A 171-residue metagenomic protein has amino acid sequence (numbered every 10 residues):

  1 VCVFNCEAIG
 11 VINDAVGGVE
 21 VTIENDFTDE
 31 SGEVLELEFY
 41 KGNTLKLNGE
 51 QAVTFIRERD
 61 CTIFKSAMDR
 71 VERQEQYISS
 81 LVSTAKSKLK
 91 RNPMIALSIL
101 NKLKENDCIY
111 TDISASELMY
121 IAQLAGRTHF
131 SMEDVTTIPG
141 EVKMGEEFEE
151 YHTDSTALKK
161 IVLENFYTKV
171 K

Functional and structural regions predicted by a protein language model:
V1, L89-M94, A115, V170-K171: Short, surface-exposed acidic
V3-F4, E24: Structural motif
C6-G10, D14-V16, G49, V53 (+8 more regions): Extracytoplasmic/secreted envelope proteins and their assembly/folding machinery, especially bacterial periplasmic
E7, F27, E141-K143: Short, solvent-exposed coil/turn elements at secondary-structure transition points
G10-I95: Flexible, polar/acidic helix-loop-strand segments at domain edges
A15-V16, S31-F39, N43, I99-D107 (+3 more regions): Charge-rich, low-complexity amphipathic helices in intrinsically disordered tails/linkers adjacent to domains
K41-G42, D60-D69, V82-K90, L103-D112 (+2 more regions): Second-shell loop/turn segments in exported
N106-K171: C-terminal solvent-exposed extensions
